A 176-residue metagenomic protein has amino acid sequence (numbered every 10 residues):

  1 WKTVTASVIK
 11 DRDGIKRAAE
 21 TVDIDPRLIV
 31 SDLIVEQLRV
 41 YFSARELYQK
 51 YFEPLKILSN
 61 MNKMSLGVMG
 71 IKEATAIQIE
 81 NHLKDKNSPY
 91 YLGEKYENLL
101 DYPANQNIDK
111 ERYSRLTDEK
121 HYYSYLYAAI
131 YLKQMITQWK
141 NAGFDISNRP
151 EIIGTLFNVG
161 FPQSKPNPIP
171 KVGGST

Functional and structural regions predicted by a protein language model:
W1-T176: Catalytic glycan-binding domains that act on GlcNAc-containing polysaccharides
